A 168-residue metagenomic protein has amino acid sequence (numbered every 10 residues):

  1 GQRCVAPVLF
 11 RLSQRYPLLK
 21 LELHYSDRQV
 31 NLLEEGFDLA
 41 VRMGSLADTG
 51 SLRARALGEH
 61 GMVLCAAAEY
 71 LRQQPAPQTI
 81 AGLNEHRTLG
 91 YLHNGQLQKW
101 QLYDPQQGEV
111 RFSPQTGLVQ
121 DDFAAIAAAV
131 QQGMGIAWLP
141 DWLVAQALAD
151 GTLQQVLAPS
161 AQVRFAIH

Functional and structural regions predicted by a protein language model:
G1-S51: Central regulatory/effector-binding core of bacterial HTH transcription factors
K20-E22, K99, H168: Beta-strand secondary-structure signal
V30-G36, L46-A166: C-terminal regulatory
